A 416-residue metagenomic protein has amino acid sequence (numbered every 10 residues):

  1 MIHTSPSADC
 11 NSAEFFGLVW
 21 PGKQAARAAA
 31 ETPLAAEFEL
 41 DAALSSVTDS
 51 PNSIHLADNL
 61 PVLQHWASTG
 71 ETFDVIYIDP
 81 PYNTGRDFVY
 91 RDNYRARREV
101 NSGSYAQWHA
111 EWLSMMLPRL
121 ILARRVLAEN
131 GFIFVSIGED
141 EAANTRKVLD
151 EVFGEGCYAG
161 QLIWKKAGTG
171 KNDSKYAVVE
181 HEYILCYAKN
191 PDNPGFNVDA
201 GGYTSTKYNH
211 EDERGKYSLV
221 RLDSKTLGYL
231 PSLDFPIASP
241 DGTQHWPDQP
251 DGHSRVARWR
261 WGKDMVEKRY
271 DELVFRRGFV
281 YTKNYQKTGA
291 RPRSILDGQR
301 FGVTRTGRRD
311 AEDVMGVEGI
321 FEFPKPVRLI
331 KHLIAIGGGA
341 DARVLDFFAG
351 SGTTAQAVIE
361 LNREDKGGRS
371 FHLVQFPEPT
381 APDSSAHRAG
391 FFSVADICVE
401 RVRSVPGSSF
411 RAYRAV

Functional and structural regions predicted by a protein language model:
M1-R343, D365, E378-A381: Class I S-adenosyl-L-methionine
F73-I78, F348, H372-L373: Beta-strand elements within well-structured catalytic alpha/beta cores of enzymes that handle phosphate/sulfate esters
M116, T354, C398: Aromatic/hydrophobic pocket-lining residues that form the small-molecule binding cavity in soluble enzyme cores
L120, S351, V402: Short amphipathic alpha-helical/adjacent loop interface patches that line ligand and macromolecule-binding sites
W164, G170-N172, H332-D341, I359-A415: Cysteine-dependent PTP/DSP-like catalytic domain, specifically the C-terminal lobe
K283-T288, A349-S351, R411-V416: A glycine-rich phosphate-binding loop feature that marks nucleotide/adenosyl-phosphate handling sites
A342-L361: A phosphate-binding catalytic loop at a beta-strand-loop-alpha-helix junction that coordinates phosphoryl groups
